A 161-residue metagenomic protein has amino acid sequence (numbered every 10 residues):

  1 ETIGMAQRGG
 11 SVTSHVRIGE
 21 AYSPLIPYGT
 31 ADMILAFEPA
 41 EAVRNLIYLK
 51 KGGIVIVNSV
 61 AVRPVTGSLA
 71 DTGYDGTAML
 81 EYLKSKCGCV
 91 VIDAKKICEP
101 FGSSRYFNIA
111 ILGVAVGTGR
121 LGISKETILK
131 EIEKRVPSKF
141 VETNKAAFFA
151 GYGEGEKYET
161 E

Functional and structural regions predicted by a protein language model:
E1-E161: Active-site cofactor/cluster-binding pocket
